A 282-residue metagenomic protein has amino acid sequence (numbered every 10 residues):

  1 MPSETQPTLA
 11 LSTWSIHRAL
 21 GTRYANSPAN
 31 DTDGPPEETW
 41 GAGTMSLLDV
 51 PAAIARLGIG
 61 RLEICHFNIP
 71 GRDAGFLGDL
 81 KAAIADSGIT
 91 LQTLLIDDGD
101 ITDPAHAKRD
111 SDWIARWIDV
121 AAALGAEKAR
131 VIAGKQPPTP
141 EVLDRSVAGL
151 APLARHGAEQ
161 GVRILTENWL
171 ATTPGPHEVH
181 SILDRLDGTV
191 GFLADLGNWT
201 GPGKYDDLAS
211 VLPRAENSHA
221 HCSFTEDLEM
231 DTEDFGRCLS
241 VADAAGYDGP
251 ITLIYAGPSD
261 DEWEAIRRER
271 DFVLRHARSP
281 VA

Functional and structural regions predicted by a protein language model:
M1-I118, A122, R270-A282: N-terminal pre-domain/capping segments
E4, A83-A194, W263-A265, D271 (+1 more regions): Active-site acidic/histidine proton-transfer and metal-coordination neighborhood in alpha/beta enzyme cores
T8, R61-L62, A123, A151-S240: Acidic/histidine-rich catalytic cores of soluble enzymes
W14-I16, C65-F67, I96-G99, G134-Q136 (+4 more regions): Active-site beta-loop-alpha junctions enriched in small/polar residues
R18, R23-M45, A105, P140 (+3 more regions): Gly/Pro-rich active-site loop or hairpin
R56-I59, A126, A215, Y247-D248: A structural motif
R72-G78, P138-L143, G175, G203: Active-site-adjacent beta->alpha loops and helix N-cap segments on the catalytic face of soluble alpha/beta enzymes
T189, G249-P250: Short acidic capping loops at alpha-helix termini that bridge into adjacent secondary structure
